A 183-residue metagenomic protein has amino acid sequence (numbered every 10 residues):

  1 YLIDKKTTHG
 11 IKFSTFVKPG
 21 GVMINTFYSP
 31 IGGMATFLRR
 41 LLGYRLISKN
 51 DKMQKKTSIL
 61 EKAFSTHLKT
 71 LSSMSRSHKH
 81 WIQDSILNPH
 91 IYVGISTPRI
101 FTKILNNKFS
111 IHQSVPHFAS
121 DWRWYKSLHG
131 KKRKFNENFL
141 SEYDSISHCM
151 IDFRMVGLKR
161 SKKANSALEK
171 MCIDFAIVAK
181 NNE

Functional and structural regions predicted by a protein language model:
Y1-K6: A short SAM/SAH-binding and catalytic strip from SAM-dependent methyltransferases
T7-V22: A short glycine-rich, Lys/Arg-flanked "PGG" loop and its adjoining helix->strand segment in the class I
F13, L42-L46, K132-R133: Short, low-complexity, polar/charged sequence segments that are solvent-exposed and flexible
G20-I24, S110-Q113: Beta-sheet entry/capping signal
V22-T66: Conserved class I S-adenosyl-L-methionine
A63-R76: A structural motif
S73-E183: Rossmann-like AdoMet/SAM-dependent catalytic core
